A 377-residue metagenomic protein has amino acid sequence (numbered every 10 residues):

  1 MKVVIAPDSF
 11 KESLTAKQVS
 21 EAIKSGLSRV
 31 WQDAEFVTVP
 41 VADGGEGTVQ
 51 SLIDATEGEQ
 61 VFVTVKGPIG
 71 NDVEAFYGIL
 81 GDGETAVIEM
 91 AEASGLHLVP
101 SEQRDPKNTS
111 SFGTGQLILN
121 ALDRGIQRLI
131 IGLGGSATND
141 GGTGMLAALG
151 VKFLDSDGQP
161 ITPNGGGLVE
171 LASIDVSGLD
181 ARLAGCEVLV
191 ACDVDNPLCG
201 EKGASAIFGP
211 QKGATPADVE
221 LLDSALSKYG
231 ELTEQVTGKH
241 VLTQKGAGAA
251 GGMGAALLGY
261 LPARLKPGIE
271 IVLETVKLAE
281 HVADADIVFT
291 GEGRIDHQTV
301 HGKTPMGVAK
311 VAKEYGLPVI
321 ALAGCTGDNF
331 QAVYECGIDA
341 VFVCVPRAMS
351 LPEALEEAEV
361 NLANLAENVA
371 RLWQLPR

Functional and structural regions predicted by a protein language model:
M1-L133, A137-R377: N-terminal loops that bind phosphate or other acidic moieties and the adjacent beta-alpha structural core
